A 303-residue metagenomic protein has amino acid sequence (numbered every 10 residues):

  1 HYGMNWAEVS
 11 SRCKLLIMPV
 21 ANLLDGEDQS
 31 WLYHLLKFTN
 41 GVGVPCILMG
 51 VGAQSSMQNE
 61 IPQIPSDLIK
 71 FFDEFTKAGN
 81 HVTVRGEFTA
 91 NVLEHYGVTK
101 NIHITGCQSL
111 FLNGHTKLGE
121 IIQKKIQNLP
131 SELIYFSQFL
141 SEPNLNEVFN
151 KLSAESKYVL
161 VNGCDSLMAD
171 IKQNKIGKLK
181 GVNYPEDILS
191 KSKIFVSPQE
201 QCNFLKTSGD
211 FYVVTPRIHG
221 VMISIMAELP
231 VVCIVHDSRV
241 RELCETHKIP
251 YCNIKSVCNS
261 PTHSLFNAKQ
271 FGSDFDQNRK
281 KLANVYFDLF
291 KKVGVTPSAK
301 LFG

Functional and structural regions predicted by a protein language model:
H1-G303: Active-site anion-handling motifs in enzyme catalytic cores
